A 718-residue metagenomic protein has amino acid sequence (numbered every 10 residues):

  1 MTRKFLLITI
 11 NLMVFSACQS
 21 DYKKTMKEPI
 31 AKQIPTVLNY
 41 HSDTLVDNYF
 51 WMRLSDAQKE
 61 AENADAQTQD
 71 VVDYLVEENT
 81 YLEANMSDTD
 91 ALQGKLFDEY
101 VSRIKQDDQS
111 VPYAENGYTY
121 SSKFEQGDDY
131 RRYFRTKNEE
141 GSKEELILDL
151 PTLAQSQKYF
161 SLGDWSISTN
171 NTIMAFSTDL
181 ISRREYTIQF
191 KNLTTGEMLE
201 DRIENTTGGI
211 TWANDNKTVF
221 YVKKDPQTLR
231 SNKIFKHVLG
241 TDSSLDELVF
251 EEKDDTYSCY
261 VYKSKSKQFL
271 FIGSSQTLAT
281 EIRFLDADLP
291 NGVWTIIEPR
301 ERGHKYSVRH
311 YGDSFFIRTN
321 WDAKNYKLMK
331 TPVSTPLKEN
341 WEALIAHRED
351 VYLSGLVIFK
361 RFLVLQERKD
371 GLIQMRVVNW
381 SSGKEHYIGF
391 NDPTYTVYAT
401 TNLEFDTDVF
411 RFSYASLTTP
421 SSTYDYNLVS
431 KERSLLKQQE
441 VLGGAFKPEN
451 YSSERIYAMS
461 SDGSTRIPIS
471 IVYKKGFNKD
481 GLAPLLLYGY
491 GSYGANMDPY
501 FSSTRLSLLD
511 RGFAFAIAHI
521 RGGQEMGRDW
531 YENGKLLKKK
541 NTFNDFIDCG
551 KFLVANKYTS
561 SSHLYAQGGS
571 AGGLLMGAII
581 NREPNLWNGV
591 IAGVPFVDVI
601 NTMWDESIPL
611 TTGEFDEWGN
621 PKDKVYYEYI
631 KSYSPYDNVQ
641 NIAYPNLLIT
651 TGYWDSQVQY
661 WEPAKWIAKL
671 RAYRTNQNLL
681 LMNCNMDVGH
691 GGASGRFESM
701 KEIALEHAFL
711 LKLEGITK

Functional and structural regions predicted by a protein language model:
M1-L6: Bacterial N-terminal signal peptides that target proteins for export
L7-M13, A17-V409, S413-S421, D425-Y426 (+3 more regions): Beta-propeller folds
F124, N320, A415, Y488-G494 (+2 more regions): Glycine-rich His-Gly loop
E139-S142, I181-R183, T194-E197, A213-N216 (+12 more regions): Secondary-structure transition/capping motifs at alpha-helix termini and the adjoining loop/turn into the next element
P151-W165, F176-R183, E197-L199, L428-E432 (+5 more regions): Cap/lid segment of the alpha/beta-hydrolase catalytic domain
K224, T256, Y260-V261, L270-G273 (+14 more regions): Hydrophobic alpha-helical scaffolding
R309-H310, D322, V357-F359, K369-D370 (+12 more regions): A structural signal for short secondary-structure junctions
R511, I517-K718: Active-site-proximal cap/loop segments of hydrolase catalytic domains
